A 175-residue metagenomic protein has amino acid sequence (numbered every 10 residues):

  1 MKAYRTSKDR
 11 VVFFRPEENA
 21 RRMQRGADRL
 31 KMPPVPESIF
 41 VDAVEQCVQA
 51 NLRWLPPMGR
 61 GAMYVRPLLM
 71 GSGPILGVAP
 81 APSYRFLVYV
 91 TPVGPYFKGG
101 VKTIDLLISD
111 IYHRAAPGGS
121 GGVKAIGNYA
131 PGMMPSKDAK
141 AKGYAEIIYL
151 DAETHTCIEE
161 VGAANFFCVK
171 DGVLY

Functional and structural regions predicted by a protein language model:
M1-C47, I75-Y175: Helix-start/capping segments and mature chain N-termini
A50-R53, M58-A79: Non-catalytic, conformational "gating/processing" segments within enzyme and secreted inhibitor domains
